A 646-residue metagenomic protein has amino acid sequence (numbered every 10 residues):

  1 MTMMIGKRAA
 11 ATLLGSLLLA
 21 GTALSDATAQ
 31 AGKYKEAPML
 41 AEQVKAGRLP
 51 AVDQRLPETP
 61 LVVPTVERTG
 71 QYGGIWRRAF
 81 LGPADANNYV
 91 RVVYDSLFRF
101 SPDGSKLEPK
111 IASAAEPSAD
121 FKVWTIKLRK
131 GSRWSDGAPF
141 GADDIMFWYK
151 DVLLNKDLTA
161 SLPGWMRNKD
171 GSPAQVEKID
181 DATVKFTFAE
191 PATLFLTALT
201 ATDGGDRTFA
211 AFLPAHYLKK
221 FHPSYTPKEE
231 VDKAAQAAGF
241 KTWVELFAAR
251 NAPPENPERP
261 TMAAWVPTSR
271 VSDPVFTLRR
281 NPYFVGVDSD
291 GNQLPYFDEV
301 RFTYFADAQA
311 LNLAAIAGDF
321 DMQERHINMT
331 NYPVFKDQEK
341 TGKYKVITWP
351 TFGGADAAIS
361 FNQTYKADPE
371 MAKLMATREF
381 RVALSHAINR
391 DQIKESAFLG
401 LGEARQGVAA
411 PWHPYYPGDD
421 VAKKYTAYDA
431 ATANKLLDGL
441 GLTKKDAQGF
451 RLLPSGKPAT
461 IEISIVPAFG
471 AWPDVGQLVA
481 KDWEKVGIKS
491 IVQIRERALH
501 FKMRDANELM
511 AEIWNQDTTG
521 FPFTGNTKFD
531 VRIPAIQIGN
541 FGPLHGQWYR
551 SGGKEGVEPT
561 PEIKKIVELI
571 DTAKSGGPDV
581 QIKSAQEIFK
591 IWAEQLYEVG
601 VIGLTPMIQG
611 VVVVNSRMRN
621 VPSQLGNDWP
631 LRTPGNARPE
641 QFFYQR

Functional and structural regions predicted by a protein language model:
E42-A119, K150, A248: N-terminal lobe/hinge region of extracytoplasmic solute-binding protein
L61, F80, R259, W265-F276 (+8 more regions): Detector for C-terminal structural segments
E67-R91, I111, F195-G204, P369-K373 (+3 more regions): A structural "hinge/loop" feature
T69-G82, S113, V123-I126, I145-W148 (+5 more regions): Short, well-ordered beta-strand elements
K106, S113-T159, K185-T187, L311-A314 (+2 more regions): Aromatic- and charge-enriched surface segment that lines or borders ligand/interaction sites
L128-R129, W134, A252-N256, Y283-V334 (+3 more regions): Ligand-site clamp/hinge motif
V152, K156-L162, V176-K178, T268-R279 (+6 more regions): Extracellular/periplasmic solute-recognition and catalytic clefts
G164-L246: Surface-exposed binding/hinge segments that line and control ligand-binding clefts or catalytic entry sites
